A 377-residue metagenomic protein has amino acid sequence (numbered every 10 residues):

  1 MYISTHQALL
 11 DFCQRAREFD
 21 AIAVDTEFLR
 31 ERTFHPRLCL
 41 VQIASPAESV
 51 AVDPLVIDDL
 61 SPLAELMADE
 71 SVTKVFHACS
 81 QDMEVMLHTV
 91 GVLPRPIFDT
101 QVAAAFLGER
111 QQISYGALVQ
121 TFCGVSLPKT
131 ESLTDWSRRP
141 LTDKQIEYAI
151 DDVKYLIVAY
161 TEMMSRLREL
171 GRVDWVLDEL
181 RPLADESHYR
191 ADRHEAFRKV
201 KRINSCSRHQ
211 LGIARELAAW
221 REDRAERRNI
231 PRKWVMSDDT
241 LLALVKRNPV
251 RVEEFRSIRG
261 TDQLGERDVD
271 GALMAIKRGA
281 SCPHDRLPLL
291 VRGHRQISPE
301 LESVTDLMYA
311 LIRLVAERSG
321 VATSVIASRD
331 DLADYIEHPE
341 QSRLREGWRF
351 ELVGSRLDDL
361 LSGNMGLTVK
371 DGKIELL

Functional and structural regions predicted by a protein language model:
M1-I22, T26: N-terminal accessory regions of nucleic-acid-interacting proteins
I3-Q7, P54-I57, I150, V235 (+1 more regions): Conserved phosphate-coordination/catalytic loops
D20, E70, V90, N248 (+1 more regions): Structural motif
A23, R32, L40-I43: Non-catalytic, usually N-terminal nucleic-acid engagement modules in DNA/RNA processing proteins
F28-H35: Single-stranded nucleic-acid-binding OB-fold domains
Q42, A47-P62, L66-I157, M164 (+1 more regions): Active-site-proximal helix-loop-helix substrate-binding element of RNase H-like nuclease domains
D143, M163-L377: Accessory DNA-binding and partner-docking regions appended to nucleic-acid-acting proteins, especially the terminal
